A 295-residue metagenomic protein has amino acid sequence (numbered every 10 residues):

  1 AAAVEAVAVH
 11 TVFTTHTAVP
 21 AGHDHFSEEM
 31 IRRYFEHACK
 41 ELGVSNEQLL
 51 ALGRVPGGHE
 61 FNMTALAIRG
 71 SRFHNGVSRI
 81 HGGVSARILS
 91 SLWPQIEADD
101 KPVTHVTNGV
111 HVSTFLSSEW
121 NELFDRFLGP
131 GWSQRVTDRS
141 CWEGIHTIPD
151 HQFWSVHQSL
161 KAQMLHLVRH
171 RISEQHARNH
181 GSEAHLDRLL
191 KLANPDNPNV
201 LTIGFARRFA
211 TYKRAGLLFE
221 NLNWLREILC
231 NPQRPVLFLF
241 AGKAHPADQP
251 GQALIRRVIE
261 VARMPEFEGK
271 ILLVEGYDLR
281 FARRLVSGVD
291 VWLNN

Functional and structural regions predicted by a protein language model:
A1-N295: Catalytic cores of carbohydrate-active enzymes across secretory and cytosolic contexts
